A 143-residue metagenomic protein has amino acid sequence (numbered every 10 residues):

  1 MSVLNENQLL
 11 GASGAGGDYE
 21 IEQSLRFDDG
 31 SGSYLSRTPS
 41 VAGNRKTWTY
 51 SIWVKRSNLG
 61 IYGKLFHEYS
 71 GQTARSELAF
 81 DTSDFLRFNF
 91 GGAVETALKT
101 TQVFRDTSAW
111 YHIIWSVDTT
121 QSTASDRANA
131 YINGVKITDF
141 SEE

Functional and structural regions predicted by a protein language model:
M1-Y34: Enriched but not universal
D18, G30-R87, S122-A124: Extracellular glycan-recognition modules
Q23-Y34, F88-T96, E142-E143: Extracellular beta-rich ligand/substrate-recognition surface
I52, S108-T119, A130: Short tryptophan-centered beta-strand motifs in secreted/extracellular beta-sheet-rich domains of glycan-recognition
N89-H112: Short, aromatic/His-centered strand-loop micro-motif at the edge of beta-sheets
G91, D126-R127, Y131-G134: Short strand-turn-strand beta-turns centered on an Asx-Gly dipeptide
T119-T123, I137: Secondary-structure transition/capping motifs at alpha-helix termini and the adjoining loop/turn into the next element
I132-E143: Short, solvent-exposed beta-strand-to-loop segments that form ligand-recognition rims of beta-rich domains
